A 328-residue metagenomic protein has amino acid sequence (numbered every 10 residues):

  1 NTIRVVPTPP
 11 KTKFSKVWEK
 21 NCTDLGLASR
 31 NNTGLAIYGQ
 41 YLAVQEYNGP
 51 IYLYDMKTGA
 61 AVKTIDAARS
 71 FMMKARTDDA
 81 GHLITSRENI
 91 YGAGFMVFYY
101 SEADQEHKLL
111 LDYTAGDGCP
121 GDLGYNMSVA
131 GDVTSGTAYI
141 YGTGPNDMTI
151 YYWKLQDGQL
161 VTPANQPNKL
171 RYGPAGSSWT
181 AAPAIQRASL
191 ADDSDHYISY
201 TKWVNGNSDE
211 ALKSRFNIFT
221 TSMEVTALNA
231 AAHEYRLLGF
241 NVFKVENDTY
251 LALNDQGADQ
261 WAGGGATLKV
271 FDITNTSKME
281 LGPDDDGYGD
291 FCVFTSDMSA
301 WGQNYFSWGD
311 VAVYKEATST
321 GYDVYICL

Functional and structural regions predicted by a protein language model:
N1-T8: C-terminal edge beta-strand
K11-T23, A61-R69, Q105-G118, L160-A175 (+2 more regions): Beta-propeller fold detector
K20-G49: Beta-strand-rich domains and repeat architectures in extracellular enzymes and scaffolds, especially beta-propellers
L27-A36, A67-A80, S86, A115-V133 (+3 more regions): Repeated scaffold domains used in trafficking and secretory/extracellular systems, primarily beta-propellers
G39-Q40, A80-H82, S135-A138, S194-H196 (+2 more regions): Short coil/turn segments that connect the beta-strands within blades of beta-propeller domains
G49-L53, Y91-Y99, P145-D157, V204-N217 (+1 more regions): Structural motif
Y100-M148: Asp-box/WD-like beta-propeller blade repeats and closely related beta-sheet repeat scaffolds
A232-W301, G309-V311: Loop/turn-rich, solvent-exposed surfaces of beta-rich toroidal or solenoidal domains
